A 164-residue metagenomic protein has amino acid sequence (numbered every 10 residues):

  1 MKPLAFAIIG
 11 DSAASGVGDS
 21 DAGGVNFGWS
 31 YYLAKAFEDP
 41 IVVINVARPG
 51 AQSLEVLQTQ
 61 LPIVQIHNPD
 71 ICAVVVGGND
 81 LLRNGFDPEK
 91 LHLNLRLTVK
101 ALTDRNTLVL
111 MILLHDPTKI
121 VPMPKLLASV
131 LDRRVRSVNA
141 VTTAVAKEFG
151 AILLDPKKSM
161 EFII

Functional and structural regions predicted by a protein language model:
M1-P49, T59-N68: Serine-esterase "nucleophile elbow" of acetyl-processing enzymes
V17-G18, L54, R83: Short N-terminal helix/helix-N-cap motif within the alpha/beta-hydrolase-1
N26, S53, V135-V138: Conserved donor sugar-nucleotide recognition element shared by glycan-biosynthetic enzymes
G28, Q52, D104-R105: Alpha-helix initiation/capping motif
A47, A51, V76-G77: Cell-envelope and extracellular/periplasmic
Q52-S53, D87: Short loop/turn segments at beta->alpha junctions
Q58-I164: Alpha-helical cap/lid subdomain in secreted, periplasmic, or secretory-pathway luminal O-acyl-processing enzymes
